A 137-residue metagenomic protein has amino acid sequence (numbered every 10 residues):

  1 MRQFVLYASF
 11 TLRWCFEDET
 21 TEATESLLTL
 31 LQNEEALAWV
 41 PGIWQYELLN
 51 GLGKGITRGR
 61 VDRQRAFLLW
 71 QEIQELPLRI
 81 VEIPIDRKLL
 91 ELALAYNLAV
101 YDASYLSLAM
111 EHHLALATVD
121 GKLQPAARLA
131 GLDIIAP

Functional and structural regions predicted by a protein language model:
M1-I43, G55-Q64, A130: Short, well-structured N-terminal submotif of metal-dependent ribonuclease cores
M1-Q3, L98, L106-P137: Acidic, PIN/NYN-like endoribonuclease modules and their adjacent C-terminal/linker elements
F10-T11, W44, Y105, K122-L123: Alpha-helix capping/helix-boundary segments
L12-R13, N50, L90-E91, S107-M110 (+1 more regions): A cross-family signal for key residues in well-ordered alpha-helices that form functional helical elements
A23, E47, P125-A127: Phosphate- and divalent-cation-binding pockets in alpha/beta enzyme and binding domains that engage nucleotide-derived
L49-P77: Active-site-proximal, substrate-binding regions of enzyme catalytic domains and RNA-binding/basic surfaces
E75-V119: Active-site neighborhoods of divalent-metal-dependent phosphate/nucleic-acid chemistry enzymes
